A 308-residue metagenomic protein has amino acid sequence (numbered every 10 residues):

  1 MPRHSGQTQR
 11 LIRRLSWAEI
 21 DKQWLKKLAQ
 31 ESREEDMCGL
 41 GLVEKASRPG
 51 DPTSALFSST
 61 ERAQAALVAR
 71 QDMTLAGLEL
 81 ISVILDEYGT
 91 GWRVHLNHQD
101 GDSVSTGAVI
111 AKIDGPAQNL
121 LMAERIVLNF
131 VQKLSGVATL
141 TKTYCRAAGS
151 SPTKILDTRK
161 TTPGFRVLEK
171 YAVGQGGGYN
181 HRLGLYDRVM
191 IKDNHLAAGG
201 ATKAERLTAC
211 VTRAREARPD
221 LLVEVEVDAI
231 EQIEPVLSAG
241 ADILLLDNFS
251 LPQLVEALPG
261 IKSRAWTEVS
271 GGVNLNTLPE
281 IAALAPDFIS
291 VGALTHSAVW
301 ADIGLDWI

Functional and structural regions predicted by a protein language model:
P2-E224, D228, Q232-A239, I243 (+5 more regions): Acidic/glycine-rich phosphate/pyrophosphate-binding loops and surrounding catalytic core that coordinate Mg2+
N248, G271, A293-L294: Short secondary-structure boundary segments
G304-I308: Active-site loop ensemble at the mouth of alpha/beta enzyme cores that anchors a bound cofactor
